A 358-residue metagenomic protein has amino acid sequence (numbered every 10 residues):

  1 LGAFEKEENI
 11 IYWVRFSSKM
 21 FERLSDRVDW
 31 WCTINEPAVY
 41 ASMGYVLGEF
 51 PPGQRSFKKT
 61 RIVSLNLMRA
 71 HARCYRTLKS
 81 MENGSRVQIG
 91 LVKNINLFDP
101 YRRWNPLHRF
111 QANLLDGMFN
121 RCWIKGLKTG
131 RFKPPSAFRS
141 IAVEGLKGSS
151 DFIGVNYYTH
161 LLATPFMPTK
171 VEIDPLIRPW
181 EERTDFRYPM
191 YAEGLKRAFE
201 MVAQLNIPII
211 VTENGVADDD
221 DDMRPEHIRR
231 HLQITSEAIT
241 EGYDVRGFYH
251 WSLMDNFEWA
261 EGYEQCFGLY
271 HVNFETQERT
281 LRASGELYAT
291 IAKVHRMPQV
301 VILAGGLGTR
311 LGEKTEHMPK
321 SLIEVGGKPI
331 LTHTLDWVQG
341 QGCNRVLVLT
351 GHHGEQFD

Functional and structural regions predicted by a protein language model:
L1-R296: Active-site region of glycoside hydrolase catalytic domains
T33, V155, I302-L303, V348: Redox-cofactor binding/interface segments in oxidoreductases and associated redox assembly factors
M297-I302, R310, E324, K328-D358: Conserved N-terminal catalytic core of the sugar/cofactor nucleotidyltransferase
L307: Active-site glycine-rich loops that stabilize anionic/oxyanionic intermediates across multiple enzyme folds
E316-S321: Short alpha-helical oligomerization interface
